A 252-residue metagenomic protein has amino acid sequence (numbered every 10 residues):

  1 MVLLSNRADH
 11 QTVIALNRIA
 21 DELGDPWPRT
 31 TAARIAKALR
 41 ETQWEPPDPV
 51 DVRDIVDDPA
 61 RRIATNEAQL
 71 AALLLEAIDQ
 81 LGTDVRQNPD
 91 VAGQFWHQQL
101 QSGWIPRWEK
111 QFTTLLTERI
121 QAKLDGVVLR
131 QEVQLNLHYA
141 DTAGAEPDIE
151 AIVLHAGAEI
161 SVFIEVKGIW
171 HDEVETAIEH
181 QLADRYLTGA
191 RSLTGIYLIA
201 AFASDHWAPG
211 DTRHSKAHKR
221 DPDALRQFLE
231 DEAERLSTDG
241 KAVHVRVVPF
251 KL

Functional and structural regions predicted by a protein language model:
M1-T65, D79-D90, Q94: Non-catalytic all-alpha helical scaffold/repeat segments
V91-Q134: Acidic-basic catalytic patches of nuclease active cores, encompassing PD-(D/E)XK and other metal-cofactor nuclease
L100-R107, Q134-D141, K167-E175, K216-A217: Short, contiguous acidic/charged loop-to-helix segments that flank catalytic cores in large enzymes
V127-G157: Active-site metal-binding core of divalent-cation-utilizing nuclease and nuclease-like domains
I149-A151, I160-W170: Conserved catalytic cores of phosphodiester-cleaving nucleases, focusing on short active-site segments
G157-E159, Q181: Extended, charge-rich low-complexity regions and/or helical-solenoid scaffolds
G168-G210, H214-S215: Catalytic cores of nucleic-acid endonucleases
F202-L252: Domain-level recognition of nuclease-like catalytic cores that cleave nucleotide substrates
